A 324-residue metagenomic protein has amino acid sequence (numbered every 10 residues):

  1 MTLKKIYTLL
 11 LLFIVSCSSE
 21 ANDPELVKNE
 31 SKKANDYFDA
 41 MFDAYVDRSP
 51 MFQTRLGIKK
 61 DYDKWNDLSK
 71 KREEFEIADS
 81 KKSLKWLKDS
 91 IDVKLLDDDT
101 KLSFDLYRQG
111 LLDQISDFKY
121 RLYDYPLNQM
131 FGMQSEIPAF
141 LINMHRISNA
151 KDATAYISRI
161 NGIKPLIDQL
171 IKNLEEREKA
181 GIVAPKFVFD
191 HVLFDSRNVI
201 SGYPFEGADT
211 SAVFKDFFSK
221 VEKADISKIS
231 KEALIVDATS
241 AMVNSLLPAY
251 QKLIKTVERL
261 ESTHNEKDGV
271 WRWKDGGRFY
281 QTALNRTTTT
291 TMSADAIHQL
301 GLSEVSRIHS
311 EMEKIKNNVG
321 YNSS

Functional and structural regions predicted by a protein language model:
M1-T2, K252: Short, low-complexity interaction segments enriched in Ser/Thr/Pro/Gly
T2-L9: Sec-dependent signal peptide recognition, specifically the positively charged N-region followed immediately by
I14-S16: C-terminal motif of bacterial Sec signal peptides marking the signal peptidase cleavage site
S18-S324: N-terminal maturation segment of proteins
